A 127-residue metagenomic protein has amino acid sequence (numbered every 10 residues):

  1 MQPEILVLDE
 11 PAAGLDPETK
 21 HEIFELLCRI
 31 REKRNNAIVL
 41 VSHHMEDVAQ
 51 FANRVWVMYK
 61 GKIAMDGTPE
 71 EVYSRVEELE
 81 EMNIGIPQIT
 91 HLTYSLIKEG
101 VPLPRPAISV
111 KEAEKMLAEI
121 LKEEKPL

Functional and structural regions predicted by a protein language model:
M1-E4: A short, proline-enriched helix->beta-strand linker immediately N-terminal to the Walker B motif in ABC-type P-loop
L6-D9: Catalytic Walker B motif of ABC-type/P-loop ATPase nucleotide-binding domains
P17-T19: Helix N-cap at the start of a conserved alpha-helix in ABC-type nucleotide-binding domains
S42-H43: H-loop/switch region of ABC-family ATPase nucleotide-binding domains
V48-Q50: A short, surface-exposed alpha-helical micro-motif characterized by mixed small hydrophobic and charged/polar residues
D66-G67: ABC ATPase "signature
E80-L127: ABC ATPase nucleotide-binding domains
